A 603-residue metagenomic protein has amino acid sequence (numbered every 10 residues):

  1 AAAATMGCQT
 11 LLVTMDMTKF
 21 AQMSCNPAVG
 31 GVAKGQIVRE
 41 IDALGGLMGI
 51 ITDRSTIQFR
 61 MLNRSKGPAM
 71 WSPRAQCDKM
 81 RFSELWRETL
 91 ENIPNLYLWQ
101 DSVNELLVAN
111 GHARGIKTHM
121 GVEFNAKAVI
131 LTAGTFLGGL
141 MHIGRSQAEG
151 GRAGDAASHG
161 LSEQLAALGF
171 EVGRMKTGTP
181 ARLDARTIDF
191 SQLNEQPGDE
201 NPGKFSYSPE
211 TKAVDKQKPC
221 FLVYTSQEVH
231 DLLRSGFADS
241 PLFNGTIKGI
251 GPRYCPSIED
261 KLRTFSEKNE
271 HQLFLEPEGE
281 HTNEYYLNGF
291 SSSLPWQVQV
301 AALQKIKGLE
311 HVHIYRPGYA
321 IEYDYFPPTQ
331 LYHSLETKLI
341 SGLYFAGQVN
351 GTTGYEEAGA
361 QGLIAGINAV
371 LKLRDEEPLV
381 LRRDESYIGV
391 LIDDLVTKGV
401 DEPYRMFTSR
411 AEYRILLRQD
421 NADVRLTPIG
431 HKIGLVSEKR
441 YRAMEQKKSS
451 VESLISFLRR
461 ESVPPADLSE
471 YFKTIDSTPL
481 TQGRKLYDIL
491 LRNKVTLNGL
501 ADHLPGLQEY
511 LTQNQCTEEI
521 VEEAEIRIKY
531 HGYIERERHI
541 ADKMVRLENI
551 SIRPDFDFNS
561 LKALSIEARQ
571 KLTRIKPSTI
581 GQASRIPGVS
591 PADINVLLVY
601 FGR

Functional and structural regions predicted by a protein language model:
A2-E105, M120, T132-R152, A156-S162 (+1 more regions): Conserved N-terminal/central alpha/beta ligand/cofactor-binding core
A4-M6, A358-L381: Internal hydrophobic alpha-helix adjacent to the cofactor/substrate pocket in enzyme cavities
D16-T18, K34, M61, S162-V300 (+3 more regions): An anion/pyrophosphate-binding glycine-rich loop and adjacent beta-alpha core in soluble alpha-beta enzymes
H119-A128: Core beta-strand elements of the Rossmann-like FAD/NAD(P) dinucleotide-binding domain in flavoenzyme oxidoreductases
A128, A133-L137, L294-P295, K307: Glycine-/small-residue-rich beta->alpha transition segments that form the dinucleotide
R145-G154, Y286, N350-V370: A conserved FAD-binding loop/helix module that cradles the flavin
Y286-T352, V380-D393, T517-K571, K576: A glycine-rich dinucleotide-binding beta-alpha-beta segment and adjacent secondary-structure elements that constitute
R410, L416, T427-K432, V436-N595 (+1 more regions): Extended, charge-enriched "interface" segments that sit outside catalytic cores
